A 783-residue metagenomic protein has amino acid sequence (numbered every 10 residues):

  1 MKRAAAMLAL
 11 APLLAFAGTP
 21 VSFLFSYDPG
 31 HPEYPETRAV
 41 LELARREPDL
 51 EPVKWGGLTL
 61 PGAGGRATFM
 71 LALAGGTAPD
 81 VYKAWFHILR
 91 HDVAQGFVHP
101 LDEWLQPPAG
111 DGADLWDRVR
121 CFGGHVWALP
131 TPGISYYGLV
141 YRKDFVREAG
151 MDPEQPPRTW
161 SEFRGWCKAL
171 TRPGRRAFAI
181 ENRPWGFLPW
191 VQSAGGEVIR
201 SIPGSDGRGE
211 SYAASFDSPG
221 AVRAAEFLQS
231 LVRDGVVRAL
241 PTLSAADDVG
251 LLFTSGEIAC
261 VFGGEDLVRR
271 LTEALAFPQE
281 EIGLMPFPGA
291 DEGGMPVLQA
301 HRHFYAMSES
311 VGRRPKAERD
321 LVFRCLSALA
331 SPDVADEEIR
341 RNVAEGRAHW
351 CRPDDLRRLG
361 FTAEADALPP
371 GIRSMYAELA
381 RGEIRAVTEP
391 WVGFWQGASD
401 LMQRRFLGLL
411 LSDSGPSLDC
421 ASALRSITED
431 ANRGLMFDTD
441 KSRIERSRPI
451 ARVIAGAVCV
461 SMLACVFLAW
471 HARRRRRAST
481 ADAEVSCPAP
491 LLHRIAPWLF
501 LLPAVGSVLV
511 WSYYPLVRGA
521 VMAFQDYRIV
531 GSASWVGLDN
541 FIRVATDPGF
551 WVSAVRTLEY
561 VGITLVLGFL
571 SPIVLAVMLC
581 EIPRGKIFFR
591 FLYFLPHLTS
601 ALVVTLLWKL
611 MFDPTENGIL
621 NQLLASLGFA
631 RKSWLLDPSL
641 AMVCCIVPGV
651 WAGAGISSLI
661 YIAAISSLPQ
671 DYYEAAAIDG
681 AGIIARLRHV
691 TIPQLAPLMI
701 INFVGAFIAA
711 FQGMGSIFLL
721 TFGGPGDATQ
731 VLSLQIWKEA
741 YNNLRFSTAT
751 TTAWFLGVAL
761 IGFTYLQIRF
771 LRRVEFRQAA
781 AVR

Functional and structural regions predicted by a protein language model:
A15-H91, Q95, S414-L468, P548-S553: Conserved N-terminal structural module of periplasmic/extracytoplasmic solute-binding proteins
L71-A72, P79-D80, P108-V146, R176-A177 (+2 more regions): A structural signal for short loop-to-beta-strand junctions that line the ligand-binding cleft of periplasmic/secreted
F86-G138, W190, E281-P286: Hinge/lid segment of periplasmic solute-binding proteins
F122-Y137, E162-A213, I258: Extracytoplasmic/periplasmic solute-binding protein
P130, D366-T439: C-terminal capping/gating helix-and-loop segments adjacent to ligand/active sites or protein-protein/ligand interfaces
R164-A169, G204-L243, F287: Glycine-centered hinge/linker elements that transmit conformational signals in sensory and ligand-binding systems
L267-P278, D291-D400: C-terminal lobe and pocket-closing loops of periplasmic/extracytoplasmic Venus-flytrap solute-binding proteins
A496, F500-R783: A structural signal for multi-pass alpha-helical bundles of membrane permease subunits that mediate small-molecule
